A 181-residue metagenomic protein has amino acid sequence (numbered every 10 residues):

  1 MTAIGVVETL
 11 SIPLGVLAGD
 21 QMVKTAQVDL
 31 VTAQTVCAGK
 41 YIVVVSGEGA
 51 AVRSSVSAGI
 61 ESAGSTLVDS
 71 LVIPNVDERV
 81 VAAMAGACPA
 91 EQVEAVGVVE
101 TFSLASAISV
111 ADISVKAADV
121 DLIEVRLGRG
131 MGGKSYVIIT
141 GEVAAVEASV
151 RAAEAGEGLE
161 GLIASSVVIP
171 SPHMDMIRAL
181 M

Functional and structural regions predicted by a protein language model:
M1-S46, A50-A51: The feature marks the first
I4-S11, V31-K40, V68-S103, I108 (+2 more regions): A structural signal for small-residue-enriched, beta-sheet-centric alpha/beta enzyme cores and oligomeric scaffold folds
L17-D20, K24, S54-S57, E61 (+3 more regions): Solvent-exposed alpha-helical segments within well-ordered globular domains of core cellular machineries
L30-T32, Y41-V76: Acidic (E/D-rich), amphipathic helical modules within compact regulatory domains
